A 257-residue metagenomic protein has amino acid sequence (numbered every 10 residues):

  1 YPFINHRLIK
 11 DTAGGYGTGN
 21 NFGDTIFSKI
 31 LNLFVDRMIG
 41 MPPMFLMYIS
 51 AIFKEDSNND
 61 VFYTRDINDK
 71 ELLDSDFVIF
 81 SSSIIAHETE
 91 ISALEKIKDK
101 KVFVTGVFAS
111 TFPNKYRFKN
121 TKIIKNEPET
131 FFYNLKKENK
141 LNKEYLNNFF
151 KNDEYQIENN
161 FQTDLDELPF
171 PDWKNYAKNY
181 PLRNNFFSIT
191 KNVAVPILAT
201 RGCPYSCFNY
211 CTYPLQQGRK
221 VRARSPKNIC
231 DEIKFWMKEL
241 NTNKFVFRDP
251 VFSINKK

Functional and structural regions predicted by a protein language model:
Y1-M38: Short glycine-rich His-centered loop
Y1-P2, D66, V107, P250: Cofactor-binding loop segments of dinucleotide-utilizing enzymes, especially the Rossmann-like FAD- and NAD(P)+-binding
R37-M38, S82, V221, V251: A generic structural signal for short
M38, L141-P196: N-terminal [4Fe-4S]-dependent radical SAM core
M38-P42, L46, S188-I189, R222: Aromatic-acidic/polar surface patches that form glycan- and anion
P43, H87, I91, E129 (+2 more regions): Non-membrane alpha-helical structural segments and their capping/turn regions in soluble enzymes
F45, I49-D56, D60-F161: Glycine-rich beta-alpha loop elements in corrinoid/cobalamin-binding modules across cobalamin-dependent enzymes
F170-K257: Radical SAM [4Fe-4S] cluster-binding motif and immediate context
